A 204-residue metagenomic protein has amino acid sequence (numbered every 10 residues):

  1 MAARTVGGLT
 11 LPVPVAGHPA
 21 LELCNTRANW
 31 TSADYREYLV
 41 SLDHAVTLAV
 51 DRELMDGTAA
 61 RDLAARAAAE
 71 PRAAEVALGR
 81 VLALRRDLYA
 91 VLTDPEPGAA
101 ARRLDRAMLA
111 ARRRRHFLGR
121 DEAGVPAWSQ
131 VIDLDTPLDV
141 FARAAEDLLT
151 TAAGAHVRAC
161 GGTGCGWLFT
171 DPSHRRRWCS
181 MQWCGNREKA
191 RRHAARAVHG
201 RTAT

Functional and structural regions predicted by a protein language model:
M1-A159, W167, H199-T204: Short helix-coil boundary/hinge micro-motifs
A159-G164, M181-W183: Short, cysteine/histidine-rich loop/knuckle motifs that typically chelate Zn2+
T170: Cys/His-rich Zn2+-binding cysteine-cluster or related metal-binding knuckle/ribbon modules and their
H174-G185: Cysteine-rich micro-motifs
W183-R201: Basic DNA-binding region of bZIP-type proteins
